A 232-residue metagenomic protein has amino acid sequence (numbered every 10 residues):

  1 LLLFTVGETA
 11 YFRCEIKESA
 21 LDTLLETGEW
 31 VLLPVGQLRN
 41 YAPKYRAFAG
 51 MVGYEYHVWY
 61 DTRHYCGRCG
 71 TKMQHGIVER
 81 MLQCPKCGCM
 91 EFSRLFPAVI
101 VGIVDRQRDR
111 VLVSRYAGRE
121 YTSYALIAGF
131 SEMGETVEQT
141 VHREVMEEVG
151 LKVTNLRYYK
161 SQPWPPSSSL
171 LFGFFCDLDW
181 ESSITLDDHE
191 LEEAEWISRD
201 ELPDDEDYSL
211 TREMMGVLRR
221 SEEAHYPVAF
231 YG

Functional and structural regions predicted by a protein language model:
L1-R63, Q74, E120-Y124, D187-G232: Nudix hydrolase/Nudix homology domain
V52-V104: Cys/His-rich short segments
Q74-I77, G150-K160: Short, well-structured beta-strand/strand-turn elements
M81-A125, F130-S131, K152-V153, R157 (+1 more regions): N-terminal strand-loop-strand
V99, L170-F172, E192: Change "...and in nucleic-acid phosphodiester-cleaving endonucleases..." to "...and in nucleic-acid processing enzymes
I127, V141, V145: Hydrophobic alpha-helical positions that pack around
E135: Surface-exposed, charge/polar-rich loops and edge strands
Q162-T185: Active-site-adjacent beta-strand/loop module that shapes the phosphate/pyrophosphate-binding cleft
